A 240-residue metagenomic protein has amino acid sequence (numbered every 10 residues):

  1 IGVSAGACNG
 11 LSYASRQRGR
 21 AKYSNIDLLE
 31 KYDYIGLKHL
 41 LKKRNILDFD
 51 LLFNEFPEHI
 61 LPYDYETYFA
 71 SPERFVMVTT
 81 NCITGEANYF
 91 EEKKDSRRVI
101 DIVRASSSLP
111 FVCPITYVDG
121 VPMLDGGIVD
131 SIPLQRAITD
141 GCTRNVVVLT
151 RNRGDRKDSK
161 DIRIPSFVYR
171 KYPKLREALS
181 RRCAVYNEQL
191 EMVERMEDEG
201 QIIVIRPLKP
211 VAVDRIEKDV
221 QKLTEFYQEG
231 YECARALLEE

Functional and structural regions predicted by a protein language model:
I1-H59, E91-A105, L149, R153-K160: Patatin-like phospholipase
R16-R20, I162-S166, Q221-T224: Short, hinge-like loop/turn segments at secondary-structure boundaries
D33-G36, Y169-R170, L208-I216: A short small-residue
I60-R74: A short alpha-helix-loop-beta-strand transition element characteristic of N-terminal alpha/beta dinucleotide-binding
P62, S96, D130-S131, L190 (+1 more regions): Structural motif corresponding to alpha-helix initiation and N-cap regions
A70-V148, N152-I162: Active-site gating loop/helix substructures
R144-D198: Helix-centered, glycine/charged polyanion-binding patches within enzymatic domains that contact phosphate-containing
Q189-E240: C-terminal helical/tail subdomains of lipid-metabolizing enzymes
